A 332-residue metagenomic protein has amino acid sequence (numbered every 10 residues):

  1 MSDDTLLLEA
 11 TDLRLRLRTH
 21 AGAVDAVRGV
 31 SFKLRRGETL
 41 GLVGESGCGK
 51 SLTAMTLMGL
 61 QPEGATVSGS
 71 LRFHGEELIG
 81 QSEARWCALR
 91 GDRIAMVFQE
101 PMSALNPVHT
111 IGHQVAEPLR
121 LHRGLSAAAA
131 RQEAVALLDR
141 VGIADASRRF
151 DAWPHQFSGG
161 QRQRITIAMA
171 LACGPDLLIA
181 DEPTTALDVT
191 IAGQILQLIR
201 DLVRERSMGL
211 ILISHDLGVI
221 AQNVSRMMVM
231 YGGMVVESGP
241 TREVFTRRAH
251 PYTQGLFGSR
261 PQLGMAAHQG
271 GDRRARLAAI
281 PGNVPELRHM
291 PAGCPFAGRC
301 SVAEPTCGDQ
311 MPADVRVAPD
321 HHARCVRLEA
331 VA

Functional and structural regions predicted by a protein language model:
E45, I179, L187-Q269: P-loop NTP-binding/switch modules centered on Walker-like glycine-rich loops
T66-E77: Conserved ABC transporter NBD signature motif
L78-A95, H113, L121, E243-R248 (+1 more regions): ABC ATPase NBD coupling module
V115, I167, I191, I195: Hydrophobic anchor residue at the start of the ABC signature
A129-R148, F257-G258: Conserved ABC ATPase "signature" region
A172-D176: A short, proline-enriched helix->beta-strand linker immediately N-terminal to the Walker B motif in ABC-type P-loop
P240-A332: Charged, flexible cofactor/metal-binding loops and thiol motifs
